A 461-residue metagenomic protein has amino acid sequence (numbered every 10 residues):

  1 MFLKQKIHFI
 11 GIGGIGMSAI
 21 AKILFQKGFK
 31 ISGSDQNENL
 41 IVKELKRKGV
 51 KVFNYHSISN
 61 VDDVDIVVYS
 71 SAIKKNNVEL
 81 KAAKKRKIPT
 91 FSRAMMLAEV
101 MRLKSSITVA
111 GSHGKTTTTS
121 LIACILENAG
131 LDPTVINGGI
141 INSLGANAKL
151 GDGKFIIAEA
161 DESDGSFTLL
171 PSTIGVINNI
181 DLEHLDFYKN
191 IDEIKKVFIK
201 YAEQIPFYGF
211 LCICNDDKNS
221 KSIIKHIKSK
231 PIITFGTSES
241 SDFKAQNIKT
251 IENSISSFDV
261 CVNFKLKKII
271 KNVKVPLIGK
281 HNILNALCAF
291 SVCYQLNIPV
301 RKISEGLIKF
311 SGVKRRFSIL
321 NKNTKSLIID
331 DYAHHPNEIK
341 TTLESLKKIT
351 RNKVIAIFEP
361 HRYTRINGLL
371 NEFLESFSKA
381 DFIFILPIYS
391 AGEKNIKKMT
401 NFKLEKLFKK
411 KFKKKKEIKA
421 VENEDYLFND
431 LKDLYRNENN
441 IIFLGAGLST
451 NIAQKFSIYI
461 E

Functional and structural regions predicted by a protein language model:
F2-H8, G16, I20-K27, I174 (+2 more regions): Nucleotide phosphate-binding/pyrophosphate-handling subdomain across enzymes that bind or process nucleotide phosphates
F2-K4, F9, G16, I23-F29 (+7 more regions): Phosphate-binding loop of NTP-binding sites
K30-E44: NAD(P)-binding Rossmann-fold cofactor-contacting core
G33, V135, G175, I213 (+4 more regions): Structural beta-sheet core signal
S34-D35, F53-H56, F91-M96, I136 (+4 more regions): Beta-strand->loop->alpha-helix junctions that form or flank phosphate-binding loops in nucleotide-handling enzymes
K51-D63, Y426, D430-L431: Short acidic low-complexity segments
L374-N437: C-terminal helical cap/extension that packs against the catalytic core of soluble nucleotide-cofactor enzymes
Y426-S457: A glycine-rich beta-strand to alpha-helix segment that forms a phosphate/ribose-binding loop at ligand/cofactor sites
